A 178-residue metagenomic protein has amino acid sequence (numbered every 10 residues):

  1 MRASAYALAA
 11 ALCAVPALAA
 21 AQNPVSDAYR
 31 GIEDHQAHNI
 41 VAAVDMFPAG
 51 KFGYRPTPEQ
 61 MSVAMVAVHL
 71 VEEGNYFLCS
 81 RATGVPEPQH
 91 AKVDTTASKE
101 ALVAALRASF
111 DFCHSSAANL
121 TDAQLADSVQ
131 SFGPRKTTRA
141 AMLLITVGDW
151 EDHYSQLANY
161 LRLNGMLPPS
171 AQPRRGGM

Functional and structural regions predicted by a protein language model:
M1-L8: Bacterial N-terminal signal peptides that target proteins for export
A14-P16: N-terminal signal peptide c-region/cleavage motif recognized by signal peptidases
A20-N23: Boundary of Sec targeting at the N-terminus
R30-V41, K51-A91, Q130-M178: Short, contiguous alpha-helical
I40, T95-Q130, T137-H153: Acidic/histidine-rich alpha-helical segments that form the ligand environment of transition-metal centers
V44-D45: A short alpha-helix/helix-coil micro-patch that ends at or immediately precedes a cysteine
P48-F52, A82, A118, D122-L125: Short, flexible helix-adjacent loops and helix caps
